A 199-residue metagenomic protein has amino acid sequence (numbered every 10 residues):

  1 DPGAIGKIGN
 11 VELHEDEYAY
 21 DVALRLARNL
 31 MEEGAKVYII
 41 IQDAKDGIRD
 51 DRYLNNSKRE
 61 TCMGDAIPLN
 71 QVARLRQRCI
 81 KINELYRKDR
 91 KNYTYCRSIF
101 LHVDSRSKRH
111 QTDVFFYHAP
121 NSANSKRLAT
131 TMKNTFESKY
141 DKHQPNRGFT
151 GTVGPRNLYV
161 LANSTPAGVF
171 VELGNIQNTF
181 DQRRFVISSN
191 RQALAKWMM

Functional and structural regions predicted by a protein language model:
D1-I80, D104-S107: Active-site histidine-acidic residue metal-binding/catalytic motifs, centered on HxH/HExxH-like signatures
G3-A4, V37, D43-G47, V103-K108 (+4 more regions): Solvent-exposed loop/turn segments at secondary-structure junctions within structured extracellular/periplasmic domains
A4-H14, D104-T131, F136: A short, glycine/acidic-enriched catalytic loop
L13-D21, L69-R76, S122-R127, F185-K196: Soluble non-cytosolic domains of exported or imported proteins
E32, R90-T94, K108-H110, V160-T165: Extracellular/periplasmic catalytic domains that process cell-envelope and extracellular macromolecules
K36-I41, C96-L101, F115-Y117, A167-L173: Structural recognition of the beta-strand scaffold that forms the well-ordered cores of secreted hydrolase catalytic
Q77-Y93: Short, well-structured alpha-helical segments in soluble
K88-D89, D104, Y117-H118, H143-M199: Active-site-adjacent mobile loop/cap segments within catalytic or ligand-binding domains
